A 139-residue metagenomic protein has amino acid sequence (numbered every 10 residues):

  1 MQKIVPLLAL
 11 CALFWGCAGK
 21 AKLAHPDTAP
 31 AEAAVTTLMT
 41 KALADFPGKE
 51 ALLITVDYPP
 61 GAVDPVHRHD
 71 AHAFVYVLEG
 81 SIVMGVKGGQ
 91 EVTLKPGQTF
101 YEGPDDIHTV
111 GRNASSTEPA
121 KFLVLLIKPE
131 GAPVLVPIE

Functional and structural regions predicted by a protein language model:
I4-L8, G16-L52, G85, Y101 (+2 more regions): A short, N-terminal "cap"/entry segment at the start of jelly-roll beta-barrel domains of the cupin/DSBH fold
L43, Y58, G88-D105: Short acidic-glycine-tyrosine-enriched beta hairpin
G48-L53, H72, G89, D105 (+1 more regions): Extracytoplasmic
K49, G61-F74: A short beta-loop-beta micro-motif enriched in histidine and acidic residues
V66, M84-G85, E102, H108-S116: Short beta-strand His + acidic residue motifs that chelate non-heme Fe in jelly-roll/DSBH and cupin folds
H69-G88, P96-Q98: Glycine- and acidic-residue-biased ligand/ion/polar-headgroup-sensing regions
E91, D106-A132: Ligand-binding loop in jelly-roll beta-barrel domains
